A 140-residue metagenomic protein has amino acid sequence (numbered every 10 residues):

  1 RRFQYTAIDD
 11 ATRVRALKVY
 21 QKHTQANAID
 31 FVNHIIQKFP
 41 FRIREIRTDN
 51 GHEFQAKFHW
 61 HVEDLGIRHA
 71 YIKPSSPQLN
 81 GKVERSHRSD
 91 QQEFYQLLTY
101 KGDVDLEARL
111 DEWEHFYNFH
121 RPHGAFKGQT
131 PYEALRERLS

Functional and structural regions predicted by a protein language model:
R1, L17-F41, E45: Active-site beta-loop-alpha junctions of metal-dependent nucleic acid enzymes, especially the RNase H-like/DDE
R1-A16: An active-site-proximal beta-strand-loop segment
V14-K18, Y71-I72, Q96: Short small-residue beta-strand/loop micro-motif enriched in glycine and branched aliphatics
H23, F41-Q55, S75, K127-Y132: Acidic/histidine-rich, metal-coordinating catalytic segments
A28, R47, F54, L79 (+2 more regions): Hydrophobic (often cysteine-bearing) scaffold residues that line and stabilize catalytic clefts of nucleotide/cofactor
V32, F58-H59: Distinct, well-ordered alpha-helical segments
E45-N50, V62-K82, L98-D103: RNase H-like polynucleotidyl transferase catalytic core
A56, L65, S89-S140: C-terminal domain-tail junction helix/linker
